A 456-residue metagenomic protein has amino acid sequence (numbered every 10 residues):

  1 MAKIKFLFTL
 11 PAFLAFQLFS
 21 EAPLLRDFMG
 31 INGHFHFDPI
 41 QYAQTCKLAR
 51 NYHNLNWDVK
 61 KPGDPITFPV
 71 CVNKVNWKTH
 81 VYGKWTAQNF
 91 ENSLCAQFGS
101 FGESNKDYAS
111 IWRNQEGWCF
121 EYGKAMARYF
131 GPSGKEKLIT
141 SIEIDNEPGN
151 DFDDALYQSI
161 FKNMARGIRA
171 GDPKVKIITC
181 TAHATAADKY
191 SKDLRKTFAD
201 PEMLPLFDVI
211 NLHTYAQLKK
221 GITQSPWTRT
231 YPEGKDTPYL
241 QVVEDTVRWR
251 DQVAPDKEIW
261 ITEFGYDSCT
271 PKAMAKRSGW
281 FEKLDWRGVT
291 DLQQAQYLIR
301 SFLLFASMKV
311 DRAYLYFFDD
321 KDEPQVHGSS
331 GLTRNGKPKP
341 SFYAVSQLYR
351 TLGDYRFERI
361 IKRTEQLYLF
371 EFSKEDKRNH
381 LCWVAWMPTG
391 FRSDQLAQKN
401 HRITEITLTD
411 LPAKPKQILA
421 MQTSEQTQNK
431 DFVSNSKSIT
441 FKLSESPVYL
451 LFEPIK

Functional and structural regions predicted by a protein language model:
E21-N54: Boundary/entry segment of secreted carbohydrate-active catalytic domains
I31, N163-L194, P238-T270, V310-D322: Aromatic-lined carbohydrate-recognition surfaces of secreted/lumenal glycan-active proteins
Q44-T228: Substrate-binding cleft and catalytic face of glycoside hydrolase catalytic domains, especially the flexible beta-alpha
A49, M126, I142, M164 (+7 more regions): Conserved, mostly hydrophobic/aromatic
P205, V209, T214-R250, G279-L292 (+2 more regions): Substrate-binding surface in catalytic domains of secreted glycosidases
Y266-L348, I360-E365: Aromatic/acidic polysaccharide-binding cleft in carbohydrate-active enzymes
R363-A413: Carbohydrate-binding surface patches
Q428-K456: C-terminal beta-strand-rich structural cap/linker in extracellular carbohydrate-active enzymes
